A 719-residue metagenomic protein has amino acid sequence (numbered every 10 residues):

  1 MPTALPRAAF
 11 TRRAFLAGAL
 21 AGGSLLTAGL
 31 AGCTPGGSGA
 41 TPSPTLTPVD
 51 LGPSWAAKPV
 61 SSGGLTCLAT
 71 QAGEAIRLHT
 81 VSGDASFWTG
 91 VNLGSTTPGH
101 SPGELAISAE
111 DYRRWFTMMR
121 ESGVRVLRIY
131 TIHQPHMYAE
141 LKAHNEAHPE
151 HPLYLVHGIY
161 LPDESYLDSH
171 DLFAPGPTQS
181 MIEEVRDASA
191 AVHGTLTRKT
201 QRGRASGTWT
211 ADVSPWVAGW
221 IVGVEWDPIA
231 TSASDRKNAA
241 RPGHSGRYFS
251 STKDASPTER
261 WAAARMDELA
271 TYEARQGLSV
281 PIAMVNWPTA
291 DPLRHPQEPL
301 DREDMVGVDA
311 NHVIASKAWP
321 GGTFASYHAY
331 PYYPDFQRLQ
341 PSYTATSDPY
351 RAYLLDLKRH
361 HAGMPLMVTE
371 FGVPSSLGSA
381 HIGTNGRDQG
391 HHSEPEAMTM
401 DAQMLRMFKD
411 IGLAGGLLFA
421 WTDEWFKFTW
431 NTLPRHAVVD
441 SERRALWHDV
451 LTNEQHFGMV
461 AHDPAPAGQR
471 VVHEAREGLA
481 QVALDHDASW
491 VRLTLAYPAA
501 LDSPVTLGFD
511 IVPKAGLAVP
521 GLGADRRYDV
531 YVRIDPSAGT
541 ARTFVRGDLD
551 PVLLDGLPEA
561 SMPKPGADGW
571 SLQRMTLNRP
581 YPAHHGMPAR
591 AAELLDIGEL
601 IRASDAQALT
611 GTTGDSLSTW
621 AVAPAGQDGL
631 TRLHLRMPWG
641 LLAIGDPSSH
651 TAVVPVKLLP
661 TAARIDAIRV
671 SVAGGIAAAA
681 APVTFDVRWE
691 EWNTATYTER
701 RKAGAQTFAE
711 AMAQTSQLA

Functional and structural regions predicted by a protein language model:
M1-F10, A14, G18-A28: N-terminal secretory signal peptides
G52-H144: Active-site-adjacent substrate/metal-binding segments within catalytic domains of carbohydrate-active enzymes
M118, M137, H144-P149, F173-V224 (+2 more regions): An active-site-proximal structural segment forming one wall of the substrate-binding cleft that immediately precedes
T200-A205, E259-D309, M364-F371, L418-W421: Aromatic-lined carbohydrate-recognition surfaces of secreted/lumenal glycan-active proteins
M305-G383: Glycoside hydrolase catalytic-domain groove-lining segments
M364-G378, N385-H436: Substrate-binding cleft of secreted/luminal carbohydrate-active enzymes
G383-T384, M407, L418-A483: Aromatic-rich peripheral "rim/lid" segments of glycoside hydrolase catalytic domains that contact and position glycan
G478-A591, S649-I676: Surface-exposed, glycine/proline- and aromatic-rich loop segments on solvent-exposed faces across compartments
